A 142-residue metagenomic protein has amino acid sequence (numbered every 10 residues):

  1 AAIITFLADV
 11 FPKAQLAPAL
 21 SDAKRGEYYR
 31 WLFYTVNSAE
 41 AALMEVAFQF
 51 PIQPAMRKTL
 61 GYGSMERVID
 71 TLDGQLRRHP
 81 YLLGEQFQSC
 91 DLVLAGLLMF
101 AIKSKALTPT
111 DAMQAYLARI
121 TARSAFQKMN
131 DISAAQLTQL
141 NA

Functional and structural regions predicted by a protein language model:
A1-T59, E66, D73: GST-like domain detector, emphasizing the conserved glutathione-binding G-site in the N-terminal thioredoxin-like
A8, L97-L98, N130: Active-site-flanking alpha-helical
V10, A14, F50, R78-H79 (+1 more regions): Alpha-helix C-capping/helix-to-loop hinge sites
A14-A19, A41-E45, P80-E85, T110 (+1 more regions): Short, hydrophobic secondary-structure boundary micro-motifs
E27, W31-L32, R57, A115-M129: Short, mixed-charge aromatic SLiMs
S38, A42-L43, A47, L82-L107 (+2 more regions): GST superfamily/GST-like fold recognition
I69-L83: Hydrophobic alpha-helical bundle segments that form small-molecule/ligand-binding pockets
M129-A142: Terminal-tail/helix-coil boundary detector
